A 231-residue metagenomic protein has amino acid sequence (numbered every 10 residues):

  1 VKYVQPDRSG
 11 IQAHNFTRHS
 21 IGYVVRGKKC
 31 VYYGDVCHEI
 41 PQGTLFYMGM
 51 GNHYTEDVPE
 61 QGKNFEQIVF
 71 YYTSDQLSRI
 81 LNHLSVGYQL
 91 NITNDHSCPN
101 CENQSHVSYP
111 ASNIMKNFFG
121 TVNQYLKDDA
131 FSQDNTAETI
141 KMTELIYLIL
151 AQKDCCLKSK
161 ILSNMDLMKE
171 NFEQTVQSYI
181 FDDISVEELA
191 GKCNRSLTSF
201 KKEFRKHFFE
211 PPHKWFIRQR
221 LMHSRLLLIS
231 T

Functional and structural regions predicted by a protein language model:
V1-S97: N-terminal regulatory/effector-sensing and dimerization cores that precede helix-turn-helix DNA-binding domains
I11-Q12, H53-N64, P99-V107, C155-N164 (+1 more regions): Short, flexible, glycine-rich and Lys/Arg-enriched loop motifs at helix boundaries that contact anionic partners
A13, D134, N164-M165, K169 (+2 more regions): Residue-level marker of regulatory loop/turn positions in helix-turn-helix DNA-binding domains and in histidine
I80-N82, N103-Q104, A130-N135, F200-K206: Alpha-helical membrane-embedding segments and immediately adjacent membrane-interface amphipathic helices
C101-M168: An amphipathic alpha-helical interaction segment
K116-A130, E173, Q177-I180, R225-I229: Regular secondary-structure segments
L148-C155, T175, Y179, D183-M222 (+1 more regions): Basic/polar phosphate-binding segments, predominantly the helix-turn-helix DNA-binding elements of transcriptional
